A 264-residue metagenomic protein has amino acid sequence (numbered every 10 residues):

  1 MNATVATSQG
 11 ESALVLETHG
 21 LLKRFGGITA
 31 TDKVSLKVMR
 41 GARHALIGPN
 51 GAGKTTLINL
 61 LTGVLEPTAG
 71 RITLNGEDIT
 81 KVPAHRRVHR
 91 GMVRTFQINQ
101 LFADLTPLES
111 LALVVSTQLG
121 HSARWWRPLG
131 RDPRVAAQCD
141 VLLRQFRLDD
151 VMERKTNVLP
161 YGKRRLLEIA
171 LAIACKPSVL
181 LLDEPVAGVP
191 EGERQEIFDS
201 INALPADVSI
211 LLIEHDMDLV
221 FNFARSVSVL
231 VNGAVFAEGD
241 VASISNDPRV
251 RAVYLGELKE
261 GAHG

Functional and structural regions predicted by a protein language model:
N2-G264: Glycine-rich phosphate-binding loops of nucleotide-dependent enzymes
